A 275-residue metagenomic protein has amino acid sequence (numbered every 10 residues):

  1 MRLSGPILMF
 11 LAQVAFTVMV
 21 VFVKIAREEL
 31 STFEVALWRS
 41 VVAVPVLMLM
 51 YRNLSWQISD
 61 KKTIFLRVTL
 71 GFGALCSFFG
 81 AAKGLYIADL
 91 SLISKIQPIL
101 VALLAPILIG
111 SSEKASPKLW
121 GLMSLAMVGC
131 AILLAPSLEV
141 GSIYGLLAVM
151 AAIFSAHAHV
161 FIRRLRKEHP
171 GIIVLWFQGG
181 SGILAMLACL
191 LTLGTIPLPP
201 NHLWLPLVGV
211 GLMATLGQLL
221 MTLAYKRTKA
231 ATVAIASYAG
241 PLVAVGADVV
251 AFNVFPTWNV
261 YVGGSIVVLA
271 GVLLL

Functional and structural regions predicted by a protein language model:
M1-V14, E28, V44-L66, P117 (+3 more regions): Membrane-interface interhelical linkers
P6-M9, D60-L70, K114-M127, Y144-V149 (+2 more regions): Cytoplasmic-side transmembrane-helix entry/capping segments in multi-pass membrane proteins
Q13-T17, M48, V68, F72-C76 (+8 more regions): Hydrophobic/small/kink-forming positions within alpha-helical transmembrane segments of polytopic membrane proteins
A15-V18, L54-S94, I132, L212-T228: Specific transmembrane alpha-helical segments of multi-pass solute transporters/efflux pumps, especially DMT/EamA
V21-K24, L47, S137-P199, L220: Transmembrane alpha-helical segments that form core, pore/gating elements of small-molecule transporters/exporters
W38, L90-I96, L165-G180, T215-V250: Helix-helix packing/entry segments at the starts of transmembrane helices
W38, Y238-L275: C-terminal-most transmembrane helix of multi-pass membrane proteins
L103, P117-A135, N259-L275: Hydrophobic transmembrane alpha-helices of multi-pass small-molecule transport proteins
